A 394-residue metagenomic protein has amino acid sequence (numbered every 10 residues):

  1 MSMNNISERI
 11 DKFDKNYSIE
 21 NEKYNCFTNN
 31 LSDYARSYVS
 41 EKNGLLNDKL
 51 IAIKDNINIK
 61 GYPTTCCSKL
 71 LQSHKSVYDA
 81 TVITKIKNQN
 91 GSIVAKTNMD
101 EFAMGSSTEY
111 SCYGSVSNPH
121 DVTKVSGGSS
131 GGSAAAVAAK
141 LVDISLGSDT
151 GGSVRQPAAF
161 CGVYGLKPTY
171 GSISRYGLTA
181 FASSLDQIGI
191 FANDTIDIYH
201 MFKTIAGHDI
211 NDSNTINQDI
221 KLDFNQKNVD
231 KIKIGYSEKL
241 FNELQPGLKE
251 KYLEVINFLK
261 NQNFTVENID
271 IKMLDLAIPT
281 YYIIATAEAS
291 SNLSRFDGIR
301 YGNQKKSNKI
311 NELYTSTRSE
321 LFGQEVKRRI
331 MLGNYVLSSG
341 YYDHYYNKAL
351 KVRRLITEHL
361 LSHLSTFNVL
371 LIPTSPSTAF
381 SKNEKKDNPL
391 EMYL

Functional and structural regions predicted by a protein language model:
M1-S76, A80, F102-G105, N214-N217 (+5 more regions): Short, well-ordered alpha-helical
I10-F13, T280-Y281, V326-N334: Short alpha-helical scaffolding segments that buttress acidic/His motifs in well-ordered protein cores
S40, L244-D270, Y301-N303, T315-T317 (+1 more regions): Acyltransferase
L46-K69, N228-G235, A287-R354: Short helix-loop capping/hinge segments that flank enzyme active sites or metal/cofactor-binding pockets
K87-I205: Short glycine/serine-rich loop segments
K167-E250, L313-S316: A short helix-breaking turn/cap at a secondary-structure junction
T204-G207, K239, L332-N347, S377-K385: Amphipathic alpha-helix from the class-I
